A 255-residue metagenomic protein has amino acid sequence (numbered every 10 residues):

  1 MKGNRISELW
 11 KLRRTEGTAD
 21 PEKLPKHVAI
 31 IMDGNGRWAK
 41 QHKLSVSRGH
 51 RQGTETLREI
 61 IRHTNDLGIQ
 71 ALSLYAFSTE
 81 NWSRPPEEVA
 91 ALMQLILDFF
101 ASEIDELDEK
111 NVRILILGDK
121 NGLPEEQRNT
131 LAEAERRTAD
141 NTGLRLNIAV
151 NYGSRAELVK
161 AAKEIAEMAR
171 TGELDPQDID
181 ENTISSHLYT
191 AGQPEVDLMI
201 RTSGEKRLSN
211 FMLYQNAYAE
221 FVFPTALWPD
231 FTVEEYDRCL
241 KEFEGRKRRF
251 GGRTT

Functional and structural regions predicted by a protein language model:
M1-T255: Flexible, compositionally biased loop and terminal segments
